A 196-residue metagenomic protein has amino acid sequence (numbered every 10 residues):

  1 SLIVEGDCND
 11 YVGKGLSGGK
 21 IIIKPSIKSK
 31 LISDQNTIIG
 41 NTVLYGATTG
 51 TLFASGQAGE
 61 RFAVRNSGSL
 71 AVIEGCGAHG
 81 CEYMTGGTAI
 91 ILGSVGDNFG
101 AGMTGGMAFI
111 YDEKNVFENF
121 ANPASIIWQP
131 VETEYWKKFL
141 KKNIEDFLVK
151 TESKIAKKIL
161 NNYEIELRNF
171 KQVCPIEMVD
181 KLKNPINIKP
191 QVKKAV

Functional and structural regions predicted by a protein language model:
S1-V196: Long, distal/terminal scaffolding or interaction modules with repetitive or compositionally biased sequence
